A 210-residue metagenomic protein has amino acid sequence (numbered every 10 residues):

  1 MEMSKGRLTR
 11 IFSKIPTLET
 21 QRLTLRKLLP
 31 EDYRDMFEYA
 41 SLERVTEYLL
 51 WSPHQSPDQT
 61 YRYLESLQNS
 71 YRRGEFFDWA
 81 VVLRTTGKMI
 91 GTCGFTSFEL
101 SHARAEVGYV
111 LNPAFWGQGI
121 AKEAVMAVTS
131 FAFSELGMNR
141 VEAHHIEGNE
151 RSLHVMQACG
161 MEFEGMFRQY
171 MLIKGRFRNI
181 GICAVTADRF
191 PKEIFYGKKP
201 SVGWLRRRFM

Functional and structural regions predicted by a protein language model:
M1-E47, D78, V82-M210: Acyl-donor (CoA/ACP) binding surface of acyl/acetyltransferases
R44-S66, F77: Conserved GNAT-fold acetyl-CoA-binding loop/helix
S66-S70, F131: A generic secondary-structure signal
S70-G74, M161: Short loop/turn motifs at secondary-structure junctions and domain boundaries
